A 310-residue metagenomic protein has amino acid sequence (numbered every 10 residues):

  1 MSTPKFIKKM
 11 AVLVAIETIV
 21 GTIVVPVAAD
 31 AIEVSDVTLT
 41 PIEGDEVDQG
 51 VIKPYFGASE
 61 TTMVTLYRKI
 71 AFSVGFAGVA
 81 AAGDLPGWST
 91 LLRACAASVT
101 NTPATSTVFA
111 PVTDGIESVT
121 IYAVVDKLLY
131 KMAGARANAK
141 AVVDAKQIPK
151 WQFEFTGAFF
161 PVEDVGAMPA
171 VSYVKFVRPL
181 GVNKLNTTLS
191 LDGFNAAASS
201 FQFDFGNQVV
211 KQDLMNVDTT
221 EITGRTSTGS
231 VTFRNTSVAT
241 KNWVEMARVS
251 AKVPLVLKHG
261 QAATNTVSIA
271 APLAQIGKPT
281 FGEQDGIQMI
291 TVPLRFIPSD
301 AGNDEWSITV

Functional and structural regions predicted by a protein language model:
M1-V310: Signature of extracytoplasmic/envelope-associated structural regions
